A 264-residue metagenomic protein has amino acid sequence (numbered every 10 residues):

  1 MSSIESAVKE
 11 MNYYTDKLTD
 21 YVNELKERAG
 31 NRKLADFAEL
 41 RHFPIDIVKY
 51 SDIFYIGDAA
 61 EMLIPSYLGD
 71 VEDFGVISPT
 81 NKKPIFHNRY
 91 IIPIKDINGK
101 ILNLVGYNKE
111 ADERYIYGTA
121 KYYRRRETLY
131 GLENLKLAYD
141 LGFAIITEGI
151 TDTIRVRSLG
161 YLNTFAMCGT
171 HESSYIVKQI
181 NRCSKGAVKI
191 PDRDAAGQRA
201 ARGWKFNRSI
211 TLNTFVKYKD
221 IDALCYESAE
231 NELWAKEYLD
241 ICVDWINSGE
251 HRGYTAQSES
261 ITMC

Functional and structural regions predicted by a protein language model:
M1-Y90, N98, K136-Y139, N181 (+1 more regions): TOPRIM metal-binding catalytic domain and adjacent DNA-binding surface shared by DnaG-type primases
I4, A59-S184, A200-A201: Phosphate-handling DNA/RNA-contact segment within nucleic-acid enzymes
R32-K33, I94, S184, V216: Generic structural microfeature
A35-D36, E133, I154, K219: Active-site-proximal helix/loop capping residues that flank conserved catalytic or ligand/cofactor
P44, G131-N134, G186, D220: Poly-acidic low-complexity segments
I47-K49, V105-Y107, F215-K217: Short amphipathic beta-strand/extended segments with alternating polar/hydrophobic composition
L102, E113-Y117, K121, L141-A144 (+1 more regions): TOPRIM fold recognition
